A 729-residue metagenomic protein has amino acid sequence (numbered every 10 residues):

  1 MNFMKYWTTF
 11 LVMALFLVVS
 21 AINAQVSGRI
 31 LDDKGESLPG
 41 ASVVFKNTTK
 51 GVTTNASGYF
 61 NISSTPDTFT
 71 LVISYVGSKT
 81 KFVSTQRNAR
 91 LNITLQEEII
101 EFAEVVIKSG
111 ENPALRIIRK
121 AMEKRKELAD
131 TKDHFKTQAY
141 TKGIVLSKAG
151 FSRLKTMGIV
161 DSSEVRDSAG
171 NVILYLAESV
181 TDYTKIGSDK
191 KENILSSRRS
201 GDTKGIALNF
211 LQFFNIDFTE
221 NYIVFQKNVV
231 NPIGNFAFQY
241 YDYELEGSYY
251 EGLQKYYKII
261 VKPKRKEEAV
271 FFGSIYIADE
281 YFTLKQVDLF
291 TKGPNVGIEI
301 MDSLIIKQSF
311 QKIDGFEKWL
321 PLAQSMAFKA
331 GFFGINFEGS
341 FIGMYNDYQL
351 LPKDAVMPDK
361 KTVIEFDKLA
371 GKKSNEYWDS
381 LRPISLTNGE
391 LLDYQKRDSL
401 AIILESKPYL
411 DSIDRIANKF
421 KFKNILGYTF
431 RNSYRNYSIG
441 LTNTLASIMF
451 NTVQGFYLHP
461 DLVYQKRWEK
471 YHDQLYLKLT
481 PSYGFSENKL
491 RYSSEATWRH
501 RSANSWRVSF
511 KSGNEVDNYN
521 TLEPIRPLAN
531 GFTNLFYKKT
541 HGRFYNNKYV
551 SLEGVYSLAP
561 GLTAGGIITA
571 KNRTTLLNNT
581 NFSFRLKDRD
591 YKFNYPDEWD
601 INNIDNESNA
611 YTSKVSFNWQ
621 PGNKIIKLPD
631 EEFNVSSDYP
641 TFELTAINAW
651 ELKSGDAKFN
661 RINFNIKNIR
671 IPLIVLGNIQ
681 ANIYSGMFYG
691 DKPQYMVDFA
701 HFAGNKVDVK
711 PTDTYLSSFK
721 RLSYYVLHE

Functional and structural regions predicted by a protein language model:
F45-N47, T70-V83: A short, solvent-exposed loop/turn motif at the edges and junctions of modular extracellular/periplasmic domains
T49-Y59: Short, acidic Ser/Thr/Gly-rich low-complexity loop/linker segments typical of extracellular and cell-surface proteins
S57-S64, R90: Short, surface-exposed beta-strand/beta-hairpin micro-motifs centered on an aromatic residue
I99, E104-Y256, K262-V270, F333-M449 (+3 more regions): Structured extracytoplasmic
I107, V261, L289-G293, Y437-F450 (+8 more regions): Transmembrane beta-strand segments that form the barrel wall of outer-membrane beta-barrel proteins
A129-T131, F420-I439, T452-V453, R467-L475 (+5 more regions): Short loop/turn motifs that connect adjacent beta-strands in outer-membrane beta-barrel proteins
L304, Q454-L458, N488-Y492, N546-V550 (+3 more regions): Residues that define the transmembrane beta-barrel architecture of outer-membrane proteins
R507-L528, F532-R543, N603, E643-E729: C-terminal outer-membrane beta-barrel translocator/porin domains of Gram-negative envelope proteins and their
